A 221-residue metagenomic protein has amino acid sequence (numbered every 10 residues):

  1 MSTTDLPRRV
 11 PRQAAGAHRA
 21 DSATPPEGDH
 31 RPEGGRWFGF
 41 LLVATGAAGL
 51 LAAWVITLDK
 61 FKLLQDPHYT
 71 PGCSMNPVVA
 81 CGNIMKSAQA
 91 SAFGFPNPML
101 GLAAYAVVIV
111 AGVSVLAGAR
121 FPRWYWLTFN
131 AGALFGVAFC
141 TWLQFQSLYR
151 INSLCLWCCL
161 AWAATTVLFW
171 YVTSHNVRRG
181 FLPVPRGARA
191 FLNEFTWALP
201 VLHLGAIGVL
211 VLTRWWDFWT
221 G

Functional and structural regions predicted by a protein language model:
R8-R36, R178-F195: Membrane-interfacial, low-structure loops and terminal tails that flank and connect transmembrane helices in multi-pass
R36-L64: N-terminal signal-anchor transmembrane alpha helix
G46, A103-I109, A161-R178, H203-I207: Hydrophobic cores of alpha-helical transmembrane segments in multi-pass inner/ER membrane proteins, independent
F61-P96: Extracytosolic (periplasmic/ER-lumenal) interhelical loops and adjacent juxtamembrane/interface segments of multi-pass
M85-V107, L154-T166: Membrane-interface loop-to-helix entry segments
F95-G118, F135, F139: Hydrophobic alpha-helical transmembrane segments
R120, Q144-L156: Membrane-interface helix caps and helix-loop-helix hairpins in membrane proteins
V209-G221: Juxtamembrane boundary at the C-terminal end of a transmembrane helix
